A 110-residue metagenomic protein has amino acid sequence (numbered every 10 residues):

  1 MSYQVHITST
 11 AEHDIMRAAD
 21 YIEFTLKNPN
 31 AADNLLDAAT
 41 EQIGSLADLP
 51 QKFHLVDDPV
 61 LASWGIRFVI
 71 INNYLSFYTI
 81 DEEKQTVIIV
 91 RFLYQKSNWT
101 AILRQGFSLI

Functional and structural regions predicted by a protein language model:
M1-A38: Arg/Lys-rich, positively charged N-terminal/basic patches that mediate binding to nucleic acids
Q4-H6, N34-G44, S63, F68-I70: PIN-domain endoribonuclease scaffold, especially VapC-family toxins
T8-T10, L49, V90-F92: Generic beta-structure capping elements
K27, G44, D48-K52, Y74 (+1 more regions): Generic structural signal for secondary-structure transition and capping sites
L49-E83: Basic/aromatic recognition patch in beta-strand/loop cores that engages polyanionic ligands
I71-I110: Enriched for short, Lys/Arg-rich terminal
